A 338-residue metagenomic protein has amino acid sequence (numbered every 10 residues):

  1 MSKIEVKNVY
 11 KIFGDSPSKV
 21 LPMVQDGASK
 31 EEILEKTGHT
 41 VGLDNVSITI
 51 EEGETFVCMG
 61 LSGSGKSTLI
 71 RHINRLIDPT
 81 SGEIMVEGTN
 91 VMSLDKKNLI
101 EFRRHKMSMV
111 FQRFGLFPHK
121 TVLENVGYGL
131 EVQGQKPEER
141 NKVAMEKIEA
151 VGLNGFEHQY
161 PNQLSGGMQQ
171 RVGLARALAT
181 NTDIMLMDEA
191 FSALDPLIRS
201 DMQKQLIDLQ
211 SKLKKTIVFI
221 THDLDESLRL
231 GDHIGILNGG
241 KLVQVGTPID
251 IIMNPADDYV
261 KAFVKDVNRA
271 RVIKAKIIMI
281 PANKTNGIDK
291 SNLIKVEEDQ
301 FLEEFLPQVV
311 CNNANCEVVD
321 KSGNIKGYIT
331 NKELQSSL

Functional and structural regions predicted by a protein language model:
P22-E32, T89-N90, E131, E138-G155: Conserved ABC ATPase "signature" region
N74: Helix-to-loop junction immediately C-terminal to a conserved catalytic motif
G82-N90: Conserved ABC transporter NBD signature motif
Y160-L164, M168: Conserved ABC ATPase signature
A179-D183: A short, proline-enriched helix->beta-strand linker immediately N-terminal to the Walker B motif in ABC-type P-loop
G239-G240: Conserved ABC ATPase "signature" C-loop
T285-S322, G327-L338: The conserved cystathionine-beta-synthase
